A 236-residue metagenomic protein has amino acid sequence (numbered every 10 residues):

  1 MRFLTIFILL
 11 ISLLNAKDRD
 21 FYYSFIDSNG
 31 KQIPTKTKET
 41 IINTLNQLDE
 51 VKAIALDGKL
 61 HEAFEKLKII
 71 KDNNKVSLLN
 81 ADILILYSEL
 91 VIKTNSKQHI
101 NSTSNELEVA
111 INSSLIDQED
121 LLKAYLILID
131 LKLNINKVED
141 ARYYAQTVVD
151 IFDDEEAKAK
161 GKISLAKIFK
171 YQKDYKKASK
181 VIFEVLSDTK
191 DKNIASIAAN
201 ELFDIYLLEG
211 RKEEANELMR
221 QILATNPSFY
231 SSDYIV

Functional and structural regions predicted by a protein language model:
M1-I8: Sec-dependent signal peptide recognition, specifically the positively charged N-region followed immediately by
I6, N15-V236: Acidic, polar-rich low-complexity tracts and alpha-helical solenoid repeat scaffolds
I11-L13: N-terminal signal peptide c-region/cleavage motif recognized by signal peptidases
